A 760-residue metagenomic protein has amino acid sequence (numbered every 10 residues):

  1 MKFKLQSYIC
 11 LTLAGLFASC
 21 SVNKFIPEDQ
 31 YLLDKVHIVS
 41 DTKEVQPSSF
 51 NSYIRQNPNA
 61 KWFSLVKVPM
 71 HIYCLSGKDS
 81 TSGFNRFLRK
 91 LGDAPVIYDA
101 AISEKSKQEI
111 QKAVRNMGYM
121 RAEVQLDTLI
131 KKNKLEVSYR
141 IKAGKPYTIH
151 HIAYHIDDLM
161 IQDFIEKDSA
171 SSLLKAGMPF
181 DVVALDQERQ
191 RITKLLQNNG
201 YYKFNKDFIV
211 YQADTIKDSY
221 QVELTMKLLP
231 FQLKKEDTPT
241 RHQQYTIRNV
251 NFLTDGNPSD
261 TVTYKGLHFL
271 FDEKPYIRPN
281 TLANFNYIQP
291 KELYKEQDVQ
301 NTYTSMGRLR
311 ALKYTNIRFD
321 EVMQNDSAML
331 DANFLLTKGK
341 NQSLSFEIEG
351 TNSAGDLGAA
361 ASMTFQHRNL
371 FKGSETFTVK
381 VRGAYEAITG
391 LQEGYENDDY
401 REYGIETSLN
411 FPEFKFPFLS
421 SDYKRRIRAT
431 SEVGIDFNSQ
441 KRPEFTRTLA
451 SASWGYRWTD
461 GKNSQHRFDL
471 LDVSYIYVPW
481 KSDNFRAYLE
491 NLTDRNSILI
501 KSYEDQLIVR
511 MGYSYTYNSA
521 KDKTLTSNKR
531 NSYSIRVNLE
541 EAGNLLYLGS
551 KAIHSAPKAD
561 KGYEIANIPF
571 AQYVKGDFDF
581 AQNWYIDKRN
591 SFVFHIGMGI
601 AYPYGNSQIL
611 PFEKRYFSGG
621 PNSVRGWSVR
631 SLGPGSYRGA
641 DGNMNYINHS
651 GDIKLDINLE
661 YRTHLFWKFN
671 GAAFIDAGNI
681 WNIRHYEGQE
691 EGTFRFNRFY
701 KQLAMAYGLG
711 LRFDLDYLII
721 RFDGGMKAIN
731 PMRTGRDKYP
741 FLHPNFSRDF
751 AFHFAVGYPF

Functional and structural regions predicted by a protein language model:
M1-L33, A113, I596, V756-F760: Bacterial Sec-dependent N-terminal signal peptides
F3, S21-R308, Y314-I317, M329 (+2 more regions): Interaction-mediating elements
S40-T42, Y139-K145, I156-D158, M226-Q232 (+12 more regions): Flexible glycine-/small-residue-rich
Y119, Y201, S219, N341 (+8 more regions): Strand-connecting loop/turn motifs
I161-F164, P275-Y276, K295-R536, R625-G626 (+5 more regions): Gram-negative/organellar outer-membrane beta-barrel architecture
L267-F271, T351-A354, D469-T663, A673-F696: C-terminal outer-membrane beta-barrel translocator/porin domains of Gram-negative envelope proteins and their
A360-Q366, G404-S408, G434, R510-T516 (+8 more regions): One-face residue pattern on beta-strands with alternating periodicity enriched for small/polar residues
E690-P740: C-terminal structured "cap/appendage" subdomains that terminate the fold
